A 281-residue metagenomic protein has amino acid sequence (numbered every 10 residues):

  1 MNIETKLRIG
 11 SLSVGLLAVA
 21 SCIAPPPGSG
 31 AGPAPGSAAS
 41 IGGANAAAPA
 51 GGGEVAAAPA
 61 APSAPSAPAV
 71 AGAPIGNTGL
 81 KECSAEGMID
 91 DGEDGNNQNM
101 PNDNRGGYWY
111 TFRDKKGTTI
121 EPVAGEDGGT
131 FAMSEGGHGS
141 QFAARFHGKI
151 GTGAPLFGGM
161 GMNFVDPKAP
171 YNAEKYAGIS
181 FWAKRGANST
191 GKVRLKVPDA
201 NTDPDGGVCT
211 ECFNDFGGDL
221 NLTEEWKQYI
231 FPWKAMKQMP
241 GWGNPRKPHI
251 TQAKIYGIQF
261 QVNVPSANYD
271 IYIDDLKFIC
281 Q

Functional and structural regions predicted by a protein language model:
M1, G51, G87-M88: Exposed, low-complexity/repetitive linear segments and helix-based recognition motifs, biased toward charged/polar
N2-L12: Bacterial N-terminal signal peptides that target proteins for export
G10-S21: Bacterial N-terminal signal peptides
S11-S13, S40, A50, A64-A67 (+3 more regions): Intrinsically disordered, low-complexity segments enriched in polar/charged small residues
C22-K81: Ser/Thr-rich, Pro/Gly/Ala-heavy low-complexity intrinsically disordered linkers and tails of secreted extracellular
I23-G28, G72-Q281: Beta-rich carbohydrate-recognition modules and glycan-binding surfaces
